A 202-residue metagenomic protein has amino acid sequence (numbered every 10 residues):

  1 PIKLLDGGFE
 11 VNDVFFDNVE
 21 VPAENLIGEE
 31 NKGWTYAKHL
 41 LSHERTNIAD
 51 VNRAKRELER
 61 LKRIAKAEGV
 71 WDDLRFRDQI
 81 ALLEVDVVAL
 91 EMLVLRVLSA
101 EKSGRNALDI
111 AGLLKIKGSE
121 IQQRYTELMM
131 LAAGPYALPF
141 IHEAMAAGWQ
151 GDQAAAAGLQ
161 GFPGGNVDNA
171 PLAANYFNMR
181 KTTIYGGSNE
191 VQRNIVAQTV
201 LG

Functional and structural regions predicted by a protein language model:
P1-R63, I195-Q198, G202: FAD-binding core of flavoproteins
G8, E29, D72, L82-A89 (+4 more regions): Secondary-structure capping and boundary motifs in well-ordered enzyme cores
V11, F15, W34-Y36, M92-L95 (+3 more regions): Tryptophan-centric aromatic hotspots in well-structured domains and transmembrane helices
D13-F15, E20, A89, K115 (+3 more regions): Structured core elements
N31-H43, I48-V51, Y136-G202: Glycine-rich phosphate/cofactor-binding loops in nucleotide/flavin-utilizing enzymes
N47-L128: Extended amphipathic alpha-helical segments enriched in small hydrophobics
L128-A132, Y136: Helix-rich, typically C-terminal accessory recognition domains appended to large enzymatic cores
